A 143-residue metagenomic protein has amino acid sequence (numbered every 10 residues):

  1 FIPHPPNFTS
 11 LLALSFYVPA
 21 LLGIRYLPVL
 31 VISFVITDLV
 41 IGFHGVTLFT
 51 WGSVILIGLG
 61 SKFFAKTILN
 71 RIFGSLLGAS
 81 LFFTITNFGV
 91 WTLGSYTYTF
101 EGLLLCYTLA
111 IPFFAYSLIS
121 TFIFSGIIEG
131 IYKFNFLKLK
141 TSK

Functional and structural regions predicted by a protein language model:
F1-I2, A20-L22, V40, T84-I85: Transmembrane helix irregularities
F1-T9, I32-F63: Interfacial aromatic-anchored transmembrane helix boundaries in multi-pass membrane proteins
S10-Y26, G60-S61: Generic transmembrane alpha-helix motif of multi-pass integral membrane proteins
L11-S15, H44-F49, L103-I111: Non-cytosolic membrane-interface motifs at loop->transmembrane helix junctions
V18, L56-F64, I127-I131: Transmembrane alpha-helical segments
L22-Y26, F63-G74: Hydrophobic alpha-helical transmembrane segments
L27-D38, R71-S80: Central hydrophobic cores of alpha-helical transmembrane segments in multi-pass integral membrane proteins
T67-S142: Membrane-embedded alpha-helical hairpins and interfacial helices in multi-pass inner-membrane proteins
